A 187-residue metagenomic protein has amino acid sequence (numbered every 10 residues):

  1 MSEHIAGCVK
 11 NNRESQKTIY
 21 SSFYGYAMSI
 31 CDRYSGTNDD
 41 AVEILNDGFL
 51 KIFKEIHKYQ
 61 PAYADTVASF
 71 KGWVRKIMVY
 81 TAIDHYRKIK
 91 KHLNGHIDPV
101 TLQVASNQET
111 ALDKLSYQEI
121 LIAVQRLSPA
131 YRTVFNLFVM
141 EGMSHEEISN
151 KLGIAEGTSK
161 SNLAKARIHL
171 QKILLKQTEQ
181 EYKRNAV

Functional and structural regions predicted by a protein language model:
S2, K17-S21, N38-K58: Conserved RNAP core-binding helix
A6-S29, F53: A short, charge-rich alpha-helical start-of-domain segment used by transcription regulators
G7, N150-G153, R167-V187: C-terminal edge and immediately downstream basic/flexible tail or linker adjoining helix-turn-helix-like DNA-binding
V9-K10, R33, F49-V67, K90: Sigma70-family region 2
V42, S69, D84-A105, A111: Short, basic/polar amphipathic helix motif occurring as a linker/hinge flanking DNA-binding modules in transcription
E43-L50, A68-Y80: Structural recognition of an alpha-helix C-terminal capping motif at a helix-to-coil junction
K58-Q60, R75-G95, K165: Arg/Lys-rich amphipathic alpha helix in sigma70-family domain 2
V134-F138: A short pre-motif secondary-structure segment
